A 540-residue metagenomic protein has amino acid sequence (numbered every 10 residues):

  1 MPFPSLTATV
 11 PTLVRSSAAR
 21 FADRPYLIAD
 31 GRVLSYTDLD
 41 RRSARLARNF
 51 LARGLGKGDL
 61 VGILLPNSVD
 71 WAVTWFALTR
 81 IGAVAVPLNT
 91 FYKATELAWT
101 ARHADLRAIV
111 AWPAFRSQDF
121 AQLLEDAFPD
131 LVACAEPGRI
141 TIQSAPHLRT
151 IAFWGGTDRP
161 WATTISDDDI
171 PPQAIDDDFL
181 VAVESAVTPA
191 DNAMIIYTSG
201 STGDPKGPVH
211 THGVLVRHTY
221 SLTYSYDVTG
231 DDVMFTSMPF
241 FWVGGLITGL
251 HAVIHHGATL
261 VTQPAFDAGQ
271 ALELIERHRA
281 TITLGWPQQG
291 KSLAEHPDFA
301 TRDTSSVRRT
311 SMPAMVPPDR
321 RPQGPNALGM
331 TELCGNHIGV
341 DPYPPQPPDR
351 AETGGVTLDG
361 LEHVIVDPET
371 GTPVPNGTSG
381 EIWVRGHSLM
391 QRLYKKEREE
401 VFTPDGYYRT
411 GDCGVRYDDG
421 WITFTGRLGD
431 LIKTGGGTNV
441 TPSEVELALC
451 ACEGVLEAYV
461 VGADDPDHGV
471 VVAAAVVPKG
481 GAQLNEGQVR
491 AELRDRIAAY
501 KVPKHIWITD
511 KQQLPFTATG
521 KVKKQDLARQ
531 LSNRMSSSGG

Functional and structural regions predicted by a protein language model:
F3-L6, D23-S68, A72-F76, K93-A98 (+4 more regions): Conserved AMP-binding/adenylate-forming core of the ANL superfamily
T7, A22, S144-L148, A152-F153 (+3 more regions): Conserved pre-ATP/AMP-binding loop-to-beta segment of ANL
S35-T37, E184-A186, A193-R217: Conserved AMP-binding A3 loop
R48, Y92-A101, I109-A111, H363 (+4 more regions): AMP-binding/adenylate-forming catalytic core of the ANL superfamily
R149, A498-T519, S538: AMP-binding/adenylate-forming catalytic domain of the ANL superfamily
D169-I170, L272, R277-A351, E362: Gly/Ser/Thr-rich phosphate-binding loop
V216-V233, F241-I282, H296: Conserved AMP-binding/adenylation subdomain of ANL enzymes
I338-P345, V356-G360, T370-P404, W421 (+1 more regions): Conserved ATP/PPi-binding loop(s) of AMP-dependent carboxylate-activating enzymes
